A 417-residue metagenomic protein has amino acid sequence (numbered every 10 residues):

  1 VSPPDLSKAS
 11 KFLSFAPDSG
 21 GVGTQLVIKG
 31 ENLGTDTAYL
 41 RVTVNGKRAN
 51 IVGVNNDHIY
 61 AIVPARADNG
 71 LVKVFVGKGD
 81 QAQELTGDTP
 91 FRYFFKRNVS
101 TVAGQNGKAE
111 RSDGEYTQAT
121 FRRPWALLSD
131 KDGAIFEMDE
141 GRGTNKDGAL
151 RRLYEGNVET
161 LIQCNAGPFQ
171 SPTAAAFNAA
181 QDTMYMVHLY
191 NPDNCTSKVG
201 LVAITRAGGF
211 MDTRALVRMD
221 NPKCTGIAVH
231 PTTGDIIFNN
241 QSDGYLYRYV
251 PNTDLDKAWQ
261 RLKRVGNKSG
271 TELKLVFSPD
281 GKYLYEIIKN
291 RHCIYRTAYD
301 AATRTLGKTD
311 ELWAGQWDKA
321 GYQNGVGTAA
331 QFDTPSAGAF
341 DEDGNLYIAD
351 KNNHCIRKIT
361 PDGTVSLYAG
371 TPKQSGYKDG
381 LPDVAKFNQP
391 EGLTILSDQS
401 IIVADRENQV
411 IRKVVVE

Functional and structural regions predicted by a protein language model:
V1-S100, A134-F136: Ser/Thr/Pro-rich low-complexity tracts
I28, F95-W125, G141-T144, N157-T173 (+5 more regions): Gly/Pro-rich loop segments of beta-rich domains
E31, G77, E140-R142, V187-N191 (+7 more regions): Short loop/turn segments immediately following the C-termini of beta-strands
S129-D132, F177-Q181, V229-T233, P279-G281 (+2 more regions): Residue-level detector of Asp-centered blade-edge/turn motifs that repeat once per structural unit in beta-propeller
A134-E137, T183-V187, D235-N239, Y283-E286 (+2 more regions): Conserved beta-propeller blade signature
K146-R152, S197-A203, G244-R248, H292-R296 (+3 more regions): A short loop-to-beta-strand structural motif that recurs across blades of beta-propeller domains
D333-T360: Loop/turn-rich, solvent-exposed surfaces of beta-rich toroidal or solenoidal domains
N388-E417: Blade-level signature of beta-propeller repeat domains, shared across WD40, Kelch, NHL, RCC1 and BNR/Asp-box propellers
